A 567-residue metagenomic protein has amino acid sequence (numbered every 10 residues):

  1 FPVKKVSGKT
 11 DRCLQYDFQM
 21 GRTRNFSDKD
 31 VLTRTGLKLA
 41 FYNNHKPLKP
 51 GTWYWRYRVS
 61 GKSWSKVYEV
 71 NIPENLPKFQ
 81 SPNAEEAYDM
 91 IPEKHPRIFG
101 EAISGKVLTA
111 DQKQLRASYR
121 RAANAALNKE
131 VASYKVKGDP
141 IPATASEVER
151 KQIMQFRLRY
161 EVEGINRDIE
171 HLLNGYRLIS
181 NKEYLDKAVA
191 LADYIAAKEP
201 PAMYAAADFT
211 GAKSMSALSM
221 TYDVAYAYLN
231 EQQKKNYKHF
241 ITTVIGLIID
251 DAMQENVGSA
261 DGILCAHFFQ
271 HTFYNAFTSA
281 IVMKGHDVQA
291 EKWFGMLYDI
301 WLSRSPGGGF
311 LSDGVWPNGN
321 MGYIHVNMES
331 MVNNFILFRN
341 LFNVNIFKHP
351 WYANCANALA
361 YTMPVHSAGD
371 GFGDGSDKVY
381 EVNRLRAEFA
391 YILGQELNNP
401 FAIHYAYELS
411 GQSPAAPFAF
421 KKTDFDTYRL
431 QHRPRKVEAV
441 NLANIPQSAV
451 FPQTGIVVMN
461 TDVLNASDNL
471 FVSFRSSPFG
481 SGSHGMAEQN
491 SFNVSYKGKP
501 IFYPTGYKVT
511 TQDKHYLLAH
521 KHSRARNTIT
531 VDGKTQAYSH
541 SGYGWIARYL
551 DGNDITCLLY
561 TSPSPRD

Functional and structural regions predicted by a protein language model:
F1, Y560-D567: Conserved small/polar residues in nucleotide/adenosyl-binding loops
F1-T10: Conserved aromatic anchor
D17-P50: Recognizes extended acidic, P/S/T-rich segments that occur within or adjacent to Ig-like beta-sandwich modules
K62-P73: Extracellular fibronectin type III
N71-I98: Low-complexity, Pro/Ser/Thr- and charge-rich linker/hinge segments at domain boundaries
I153-A356: Aromatic-lined, polymer-binding surfaces characteristic of secreted/periplasmic polysaccharide-degrading enzymes
P317-G319, Y323-S562: Extended polysaccharide-engagement surfaces of secreted carbohydrate-active enzymes
